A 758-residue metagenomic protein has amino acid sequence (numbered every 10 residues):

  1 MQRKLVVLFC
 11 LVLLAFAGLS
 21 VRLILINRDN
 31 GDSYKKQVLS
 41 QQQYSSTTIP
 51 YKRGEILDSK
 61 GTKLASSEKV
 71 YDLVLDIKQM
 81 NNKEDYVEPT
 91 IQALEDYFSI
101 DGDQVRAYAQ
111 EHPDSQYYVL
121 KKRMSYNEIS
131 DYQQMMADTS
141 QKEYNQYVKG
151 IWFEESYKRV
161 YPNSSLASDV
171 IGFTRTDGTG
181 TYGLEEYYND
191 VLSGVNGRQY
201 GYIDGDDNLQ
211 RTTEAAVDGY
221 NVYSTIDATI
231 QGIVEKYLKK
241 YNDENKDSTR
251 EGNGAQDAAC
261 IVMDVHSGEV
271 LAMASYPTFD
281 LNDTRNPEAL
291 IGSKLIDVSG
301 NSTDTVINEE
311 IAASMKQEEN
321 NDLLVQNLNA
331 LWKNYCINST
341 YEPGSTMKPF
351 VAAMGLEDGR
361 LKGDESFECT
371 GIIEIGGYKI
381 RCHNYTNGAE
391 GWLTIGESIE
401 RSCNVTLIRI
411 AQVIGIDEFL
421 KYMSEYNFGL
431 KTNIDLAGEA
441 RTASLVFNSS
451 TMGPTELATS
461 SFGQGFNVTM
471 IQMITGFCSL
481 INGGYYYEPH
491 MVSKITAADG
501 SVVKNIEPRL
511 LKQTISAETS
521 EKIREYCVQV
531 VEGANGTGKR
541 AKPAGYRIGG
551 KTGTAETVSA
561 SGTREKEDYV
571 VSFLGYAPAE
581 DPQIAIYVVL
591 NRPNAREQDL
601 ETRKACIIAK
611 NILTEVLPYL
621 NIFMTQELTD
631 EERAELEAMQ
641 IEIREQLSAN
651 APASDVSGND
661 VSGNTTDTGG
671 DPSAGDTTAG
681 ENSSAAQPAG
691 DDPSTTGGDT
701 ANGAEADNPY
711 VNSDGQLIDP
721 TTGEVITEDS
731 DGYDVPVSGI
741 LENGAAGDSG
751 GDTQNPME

Functional and structural regions predicted by a protein language model:
M1-I311, T340, D417-E425, P543 (+11 more regions): Periplasmic/cell-envelope proteins involved in peptidoglycan metabolism and beta-lactam response
A65, Y71, I203-A215, A258 (+7 more regions): Beta-lactam-recognizing serine transpeptidase/beta-lactamase-like catalytic domain environment
S99-D101, L361-K362, G429, F623 (+1 more regions): Short coil/loop linkers at secondary-structure junctions
M624-S648: Short, highly charged C-terminal tails/helix-capping segments
A686, G703-A704: Short helix-loop capping/hinge segments that flank enzyme active sites or metal/cofactor-binding pockets
